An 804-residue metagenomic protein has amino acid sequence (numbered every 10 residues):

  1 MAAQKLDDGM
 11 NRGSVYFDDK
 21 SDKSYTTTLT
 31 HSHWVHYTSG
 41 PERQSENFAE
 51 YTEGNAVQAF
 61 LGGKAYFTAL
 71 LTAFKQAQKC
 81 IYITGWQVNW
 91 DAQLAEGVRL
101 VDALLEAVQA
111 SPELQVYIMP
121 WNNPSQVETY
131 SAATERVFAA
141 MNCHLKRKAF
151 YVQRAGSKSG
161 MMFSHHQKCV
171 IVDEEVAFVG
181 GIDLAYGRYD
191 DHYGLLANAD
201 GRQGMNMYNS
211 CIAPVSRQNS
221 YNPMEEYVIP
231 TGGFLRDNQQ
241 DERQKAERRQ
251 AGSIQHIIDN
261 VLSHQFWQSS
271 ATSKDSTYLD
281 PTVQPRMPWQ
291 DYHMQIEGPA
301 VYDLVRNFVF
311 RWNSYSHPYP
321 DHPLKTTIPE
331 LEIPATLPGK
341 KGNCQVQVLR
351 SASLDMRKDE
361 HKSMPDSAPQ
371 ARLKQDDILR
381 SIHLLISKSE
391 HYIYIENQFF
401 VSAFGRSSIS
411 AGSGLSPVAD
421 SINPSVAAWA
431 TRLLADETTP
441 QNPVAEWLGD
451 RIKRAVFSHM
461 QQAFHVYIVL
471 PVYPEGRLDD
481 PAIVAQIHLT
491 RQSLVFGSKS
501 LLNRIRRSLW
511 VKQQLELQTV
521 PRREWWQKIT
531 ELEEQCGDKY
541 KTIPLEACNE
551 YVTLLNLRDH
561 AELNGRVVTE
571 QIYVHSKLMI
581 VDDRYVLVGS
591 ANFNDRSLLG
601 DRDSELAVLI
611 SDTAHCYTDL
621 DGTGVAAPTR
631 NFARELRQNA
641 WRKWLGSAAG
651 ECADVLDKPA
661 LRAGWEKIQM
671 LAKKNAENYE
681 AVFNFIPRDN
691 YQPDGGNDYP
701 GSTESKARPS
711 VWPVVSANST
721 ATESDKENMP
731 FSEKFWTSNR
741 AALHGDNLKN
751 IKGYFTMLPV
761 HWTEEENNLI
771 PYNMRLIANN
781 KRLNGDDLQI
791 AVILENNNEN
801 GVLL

Functional and structural regions predicted by a protein language model:
M1-R43: Cytosolic, low-complexity regulatory segments enriched in Ser/Pro/Gly with interspersed Lys/Arg in eukaryotic signaling
V35-Q76, C80, N89-L384, S402 (+5 more regions): HKD-type phospholipase D/PLD-like phosphodiesterase module
Q76, K388, N773: B-type heme-binding environments
G85-Q87: Nucleotide-activated donor-dependent transferases that construct or modify glycoconjugates
I182-L184, N206, S210-W267, A271 (+6 more regions): Long, C-terminal catalytic modules of enzymes
A411: LysM (lysin motif) carbohydrate-binding repeats in extracellular/periplasmic proteins that recognize
